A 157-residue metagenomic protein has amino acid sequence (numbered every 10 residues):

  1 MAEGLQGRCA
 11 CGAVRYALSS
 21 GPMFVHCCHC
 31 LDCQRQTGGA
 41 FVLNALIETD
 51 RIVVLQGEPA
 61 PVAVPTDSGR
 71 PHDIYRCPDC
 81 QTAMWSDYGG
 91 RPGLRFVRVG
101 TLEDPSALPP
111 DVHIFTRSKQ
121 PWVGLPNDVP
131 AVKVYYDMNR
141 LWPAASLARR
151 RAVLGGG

Functional and structural regions predicted by a protein language model:
M1-R8, A13-G157: A short Gly-Trp-Pro
